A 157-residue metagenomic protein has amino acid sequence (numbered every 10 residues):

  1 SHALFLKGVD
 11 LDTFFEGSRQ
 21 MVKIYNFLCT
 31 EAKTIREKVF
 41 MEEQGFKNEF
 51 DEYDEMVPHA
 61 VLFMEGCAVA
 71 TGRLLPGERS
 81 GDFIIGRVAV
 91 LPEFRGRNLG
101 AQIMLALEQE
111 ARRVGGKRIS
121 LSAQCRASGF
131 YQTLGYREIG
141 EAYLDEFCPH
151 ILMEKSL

Functional and structural regions predicted by a protein language model:
R19-A32: A short beta-loop-alpha structural element at the N-terminal edge of CoA-dependent acyl/N-acetyltransferase catalytic
T34-K47: Helix-loop element at the rim of GNAT/NAT acetyltransferase active sites that forms part of the acceptor-substrate
N48-A70: Conserved beta-hairpin
V61, C67-P76, D82-A89: Conserved beta-strand in the GNAT
P76-G86, R95, D145-H150: A conserved beta-turn-beta hairpin within the catalytic core of GNAT-like acetyltransferases that forms part
G96-Q109: Conserved acetyl-CoA-binding loop-helix of GNAT-fold acetyltransferases
A111-Q124: Conserved GNAT acetyl-CoA-binding A-motif
S120-S122, Q132, R137-L152: Conserved catalytic-core motifs of GNAT/GCN5-like acyltransferases
